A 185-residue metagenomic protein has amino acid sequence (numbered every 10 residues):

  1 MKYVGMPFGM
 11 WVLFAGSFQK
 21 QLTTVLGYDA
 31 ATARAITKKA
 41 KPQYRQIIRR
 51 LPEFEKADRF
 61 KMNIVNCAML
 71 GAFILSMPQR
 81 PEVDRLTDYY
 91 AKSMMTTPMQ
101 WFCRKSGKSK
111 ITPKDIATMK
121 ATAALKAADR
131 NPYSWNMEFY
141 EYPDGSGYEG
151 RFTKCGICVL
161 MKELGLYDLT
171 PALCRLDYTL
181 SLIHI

Functional and structural regions predicted by a protein language model:
M1-R59, N63, C67-S76, R80-K92: Sequence termini and other peripheral, non-core segments
Q19, I157, Y178: Generic structural marker for isolated residues within well-ordered, non-membrane alpha-helices of soluble domains
V65-G71, L75-L164: Amphipathic interaction/junction segments at domain boundaries or subunit interfaces
G165-L180: Low-complexity, glycine/alanine/valine/leucine- and proline-rich hydrophobic stretches
I183-I185: Conserved small/polar residues in nucleotide/adenosyl-binding loops
